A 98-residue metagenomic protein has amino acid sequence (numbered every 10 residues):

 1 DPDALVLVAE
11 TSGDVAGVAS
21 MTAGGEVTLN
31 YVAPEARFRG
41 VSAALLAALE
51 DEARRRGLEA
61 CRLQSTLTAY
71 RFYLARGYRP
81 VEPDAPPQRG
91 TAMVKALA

Functional and structural regions predicted by a protein language model:
D1-V8, E26: A short helix-loop-beta-strand connector motif used in the catalytic cores of GNAT acetyltransferases and, in some
G13-V18: Glycine-rich phosphate/pyrophosphate-binding loop shared by adenosine-nucleotide-utilizing enzymes
A19-G25: A conserved beta-strand-loop-helix scaffold within acyl/acetyltransferase catalytic domains
N30-R37: A short, internal acetyl-CoA/4′-phosphopantetheine-binding micro-motif in the GNAT/acyltransferase core
F38-D51, A75: Conserved acetyl-CoA-binding loop-helix of GNAT-fold acetyltransferases
A53-T66: Conserved GNAT acetyl-CoA-binding A-motif
R62-Q64, R79-V94: Conserved catalytic-core motifs of GNAT/GCN5-like acyltransferases
